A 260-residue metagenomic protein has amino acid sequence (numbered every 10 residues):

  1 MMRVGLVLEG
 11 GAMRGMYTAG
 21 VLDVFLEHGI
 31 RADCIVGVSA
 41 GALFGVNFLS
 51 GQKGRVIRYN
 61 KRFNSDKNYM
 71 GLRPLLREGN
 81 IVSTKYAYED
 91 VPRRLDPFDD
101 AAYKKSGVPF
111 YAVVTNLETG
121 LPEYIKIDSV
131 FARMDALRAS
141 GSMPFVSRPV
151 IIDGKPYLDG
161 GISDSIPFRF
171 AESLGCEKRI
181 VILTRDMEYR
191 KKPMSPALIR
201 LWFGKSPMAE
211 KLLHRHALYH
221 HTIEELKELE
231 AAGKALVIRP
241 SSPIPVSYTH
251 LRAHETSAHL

Functional and structural regions predicted by a protein language model:
R3-R94, K126-A139, L183-M194: Patatin-like phospholipase
G11, F131-V237: Conserved catalytic block of serine-dependent lipid acyl chemistry
L95-V108: A short alpha-helix-loop-beta-strand transition element characteristic of N-terminal alpha/beta dinucleotide-binding
V108-L121: Internal, conserved structured core segments that host functional sites
I125, I238-P240: Hydrophobic residues at beta-strand termini and immediately following loops that shape nucleotide-binding pockets
Y189-K191, I244-Y248: Short active-site-adjacent structural elements
T249-H259: Conserved small/polar residues in nucleotide/adenosyl-binding loops
